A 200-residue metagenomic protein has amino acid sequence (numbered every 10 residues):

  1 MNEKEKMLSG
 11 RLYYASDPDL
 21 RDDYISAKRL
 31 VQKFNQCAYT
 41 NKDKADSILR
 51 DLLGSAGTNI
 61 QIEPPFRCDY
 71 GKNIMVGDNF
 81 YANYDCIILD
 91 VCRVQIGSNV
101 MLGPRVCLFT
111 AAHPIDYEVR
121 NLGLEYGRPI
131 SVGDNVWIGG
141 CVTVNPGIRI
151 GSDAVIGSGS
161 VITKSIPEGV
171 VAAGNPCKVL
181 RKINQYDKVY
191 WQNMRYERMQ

Functional and structural regions predicted by a protein language model:
M1-N59, C177-Q200: Terminal amphipathic alpha-helical/low-complexity segments used for targeting or macromolecular assembly
K4-E5, L52, S98, L122 (+2 more regions): Short secondary-structure boundary/capping segments
Y39, F66-V76, Y81-R149, N175-P176 (+1 more regions): Flexible, glycine/small-residue-enriched loop-and-beta-strand segment within the central core of proteins
G54-G57, G133, R149, P167: Short conserved AdoMet
W137, V155, V171-A173: Short-chain dehydrogenase/reductase
G139-S165: Beta-rich strand-turn-strand
V161-K182: A contiguous, mid-protein "functional segment" used to position or interact with cofactors/ions or partner subunits
